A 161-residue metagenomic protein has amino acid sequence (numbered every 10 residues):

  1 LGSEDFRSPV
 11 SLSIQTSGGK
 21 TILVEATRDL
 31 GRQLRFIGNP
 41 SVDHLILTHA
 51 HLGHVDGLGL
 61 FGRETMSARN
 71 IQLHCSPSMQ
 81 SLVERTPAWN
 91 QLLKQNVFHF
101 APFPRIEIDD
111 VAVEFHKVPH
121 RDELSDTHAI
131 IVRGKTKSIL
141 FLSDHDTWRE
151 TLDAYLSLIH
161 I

Functional and structural regions predicted by a protein language model:
L1-I37, A101-A154: Core dinuclear metal-dependent hydrolase active-site scaffold
L23-T27, D43-G53, C75-S76, L140-H145: Active-site neighborhood of phospho(di)ester-bond hydrolases with catalytic His/Asp-centered motifs
D29-S67: Di-metal (Zn2+ and/or Mg2+/Mn2+) metal-binding site signature of metallo-dependent hydrolases with the MBL/beta-CASP
I37-N39, G59-R63, P87-N90, A129 (+1 more regions): Short, glycine/charged-enriched secondary-structure capping and boundary segments
P40, T65-A68, W89-H99: A short alpha->loop->secondary-structure connector
H51-G57, L82, D146-E150: Active-site environment of divalent metal-dependent phosphoester hydrolases
S78-A88: A short, active-site helix/loop in glycosyltransferases that binds the activated sugar's phosphate group
I159-I161: Conserved small/polar residues in nucleotide/adenosyl-binding loops
